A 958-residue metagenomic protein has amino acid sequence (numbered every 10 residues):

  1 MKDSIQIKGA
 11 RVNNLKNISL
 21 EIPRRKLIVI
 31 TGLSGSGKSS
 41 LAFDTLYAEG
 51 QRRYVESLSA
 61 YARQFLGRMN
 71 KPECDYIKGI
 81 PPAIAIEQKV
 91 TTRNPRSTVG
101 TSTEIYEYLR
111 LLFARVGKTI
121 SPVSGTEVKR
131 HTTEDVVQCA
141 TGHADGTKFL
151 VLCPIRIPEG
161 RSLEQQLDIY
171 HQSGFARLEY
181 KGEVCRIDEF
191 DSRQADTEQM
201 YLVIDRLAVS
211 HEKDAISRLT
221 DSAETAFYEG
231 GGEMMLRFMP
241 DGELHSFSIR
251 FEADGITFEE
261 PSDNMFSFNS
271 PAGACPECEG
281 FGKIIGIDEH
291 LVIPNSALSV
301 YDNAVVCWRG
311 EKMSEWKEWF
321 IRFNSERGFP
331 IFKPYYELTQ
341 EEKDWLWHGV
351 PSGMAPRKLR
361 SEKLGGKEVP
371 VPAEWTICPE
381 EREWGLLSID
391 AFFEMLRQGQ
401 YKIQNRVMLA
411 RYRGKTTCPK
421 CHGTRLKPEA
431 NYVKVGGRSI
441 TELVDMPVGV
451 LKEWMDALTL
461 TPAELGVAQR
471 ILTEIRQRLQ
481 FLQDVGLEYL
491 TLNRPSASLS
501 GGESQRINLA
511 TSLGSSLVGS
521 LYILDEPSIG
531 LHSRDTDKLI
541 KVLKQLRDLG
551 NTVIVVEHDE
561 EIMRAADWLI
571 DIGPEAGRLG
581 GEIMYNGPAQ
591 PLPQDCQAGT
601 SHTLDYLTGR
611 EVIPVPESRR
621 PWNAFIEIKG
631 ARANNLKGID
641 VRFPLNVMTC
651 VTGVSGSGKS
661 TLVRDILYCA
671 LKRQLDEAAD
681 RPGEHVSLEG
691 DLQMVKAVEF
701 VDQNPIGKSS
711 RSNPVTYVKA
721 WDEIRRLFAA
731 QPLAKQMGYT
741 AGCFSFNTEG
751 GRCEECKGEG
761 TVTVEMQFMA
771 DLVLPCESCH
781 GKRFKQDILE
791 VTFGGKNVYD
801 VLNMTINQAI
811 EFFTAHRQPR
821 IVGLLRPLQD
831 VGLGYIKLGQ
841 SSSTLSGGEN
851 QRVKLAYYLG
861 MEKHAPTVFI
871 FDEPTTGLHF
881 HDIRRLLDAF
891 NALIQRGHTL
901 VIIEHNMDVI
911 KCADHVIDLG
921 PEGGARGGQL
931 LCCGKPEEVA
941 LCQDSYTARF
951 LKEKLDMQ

Functional and structural regions predicted by a protein language model:
M1-Q958: Conserved phosphate-binding elements of NTP-dependent enzyme cores
